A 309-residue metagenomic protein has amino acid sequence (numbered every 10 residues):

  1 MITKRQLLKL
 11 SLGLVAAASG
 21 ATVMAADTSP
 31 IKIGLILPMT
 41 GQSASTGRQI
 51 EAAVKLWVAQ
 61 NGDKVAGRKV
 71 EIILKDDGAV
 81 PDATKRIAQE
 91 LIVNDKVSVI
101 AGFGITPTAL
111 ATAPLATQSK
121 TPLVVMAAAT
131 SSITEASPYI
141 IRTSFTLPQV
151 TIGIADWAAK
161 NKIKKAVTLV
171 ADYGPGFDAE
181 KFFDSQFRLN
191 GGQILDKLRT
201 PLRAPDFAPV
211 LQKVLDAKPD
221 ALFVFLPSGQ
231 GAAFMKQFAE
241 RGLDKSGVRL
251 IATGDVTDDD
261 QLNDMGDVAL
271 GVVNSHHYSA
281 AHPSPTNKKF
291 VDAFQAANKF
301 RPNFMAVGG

Functional and structural regions predicted by a protein language model:
M1-V15: N-terminal secretory signal peptides and thylakoid transit peptides that target proteins across membranes
T28, E51-I72, L189-G192: Signal peptide-proximal N-terminal region of secreted/periplasmic/extracellular or secretory-lumen proteins
G34-A53, W57, K75-D82, G104-P107 (+4 more regions): Extracytoplasmic "Venus flytrap"
S45-I50, K64-S132, T143, T200-F207 (+2 more regions): Beta-alpha junction/loop-to-helix N-cap segments that form part of ligand/metal-binding clefts
R86, T130-S132, Y139-R241, Y278-K289: Extracellular/periplasmic Venus flytrap/periplasmic-binding protein
L91-G104, V124-M126, V167-V170, K218-S228 (+3 more regions): Periplasmic-binding protein-like
M235-G309: Extracellular/periplasmic periplasmic-binding protein-like sensory domains
